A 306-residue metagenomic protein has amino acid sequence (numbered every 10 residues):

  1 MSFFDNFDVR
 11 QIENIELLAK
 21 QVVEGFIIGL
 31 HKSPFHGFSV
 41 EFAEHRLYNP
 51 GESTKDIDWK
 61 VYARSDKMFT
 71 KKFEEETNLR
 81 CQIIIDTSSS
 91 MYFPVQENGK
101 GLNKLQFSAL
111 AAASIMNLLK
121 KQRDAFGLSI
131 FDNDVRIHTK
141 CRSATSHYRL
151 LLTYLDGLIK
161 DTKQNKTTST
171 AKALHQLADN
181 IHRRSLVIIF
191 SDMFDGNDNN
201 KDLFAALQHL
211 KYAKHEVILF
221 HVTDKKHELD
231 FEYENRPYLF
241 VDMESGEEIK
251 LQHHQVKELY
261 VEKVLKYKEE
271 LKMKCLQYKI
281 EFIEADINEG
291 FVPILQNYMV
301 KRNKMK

Functional and structural regions predicted by a protein language model:
M1-P34, F38-E44, S53, D179-R184 (+1 more regions): Von Willebrand factor type A / integrin I
M1-S143, L186, F190-S191, G196-D198 (+2 more regions): An amphipathic, basic-hydrophobic helix/alpha-beta surface used to engage anionic, phosphate-rich ligands or surfaces
M68-T70, A173-Q176, F204-A205: A generic local structural motif
V95, I159-T162, K279-F282: Short amphipathic alpha-helical interaction patches enriched in hydrophobic/aromatic residues with interspersed Lys/Arg
A109, K166-T170, N199-N200, V264: A conditional alpha-helix N-cap/helix-loop micro-motif detector
L110, S114, T168-H175, E269 (+1 more regions): Short, contiguous clusters of charged residues that form electrostatic/catalytic patches at enzyme active sites, used
I137-T153, Y278, V300: Short, electropositive alpha-helical surface patch
H147-S185, N197, E228: Von Willebrand factor
